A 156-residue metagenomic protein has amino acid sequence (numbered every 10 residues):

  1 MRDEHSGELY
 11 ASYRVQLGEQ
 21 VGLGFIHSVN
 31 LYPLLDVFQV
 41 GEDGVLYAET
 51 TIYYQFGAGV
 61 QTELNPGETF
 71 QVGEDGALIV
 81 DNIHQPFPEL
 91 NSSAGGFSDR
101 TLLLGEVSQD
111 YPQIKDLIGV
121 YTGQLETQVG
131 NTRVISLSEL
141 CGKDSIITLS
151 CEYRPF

Functional and structural regions predicted by a protein language model:
R2-Y53: N-terminal secretory signal peptides
H5-G7, G18, G22, Y54 (+4 more regions): Generic preference for well-ordered secondary structure
L46-E49, V60-F156: Mature, soluble, non-transmembrane domains
G57: Surface-exposed acidic loop/strand-edge motifs in secreted or periplasmic proteins that form small linear binding
